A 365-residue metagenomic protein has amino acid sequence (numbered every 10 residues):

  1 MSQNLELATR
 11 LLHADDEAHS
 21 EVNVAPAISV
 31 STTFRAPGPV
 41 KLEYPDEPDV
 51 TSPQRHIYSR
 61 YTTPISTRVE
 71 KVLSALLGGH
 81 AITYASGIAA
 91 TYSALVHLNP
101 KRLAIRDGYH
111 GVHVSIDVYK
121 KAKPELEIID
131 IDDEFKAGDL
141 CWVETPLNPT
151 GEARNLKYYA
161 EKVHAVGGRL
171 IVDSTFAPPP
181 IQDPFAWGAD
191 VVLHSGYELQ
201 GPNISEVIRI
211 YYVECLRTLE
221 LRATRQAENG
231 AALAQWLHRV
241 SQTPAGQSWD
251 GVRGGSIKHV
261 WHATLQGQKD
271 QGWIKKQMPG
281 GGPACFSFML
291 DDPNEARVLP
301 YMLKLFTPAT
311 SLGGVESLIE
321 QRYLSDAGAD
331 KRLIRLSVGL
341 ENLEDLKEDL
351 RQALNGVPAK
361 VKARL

Functional and structural regions predicted by a protein language model:
M1-V50, K362-L365: N-terminal glycine-rich, Lys/His-bearing helix-loop that initiates the first secondary-structure elements of many
S2-N4, A8-S20, L76-S256, W261 (+2 more regions): Conserved PLP-enzyme active-site core in the AAT-like
T9, P26-A27, I257-H259, E316 (+1 more regions): A residue-level signal for beta-strand positions that form part of recognition/binding surfaces within mature
P26-I28, T33-H97, G108-A122: Conserved N-terminal alpha-helix of the aminotransferase class I/II PLP-enzyme fold
P37-E43, P48-R55, Y61, V191-C285 (+1 more regions): Active-site C-terminal subdomain of aminotransferase-like
P37-V40, S86, D130-D133, D292 (+1 more regions): Alpha-helix N-cap recognition
G79, V118, M302, S317-L365: PLP-dependent enzyme catalytic core of the Aspartate aminotransferase-like
